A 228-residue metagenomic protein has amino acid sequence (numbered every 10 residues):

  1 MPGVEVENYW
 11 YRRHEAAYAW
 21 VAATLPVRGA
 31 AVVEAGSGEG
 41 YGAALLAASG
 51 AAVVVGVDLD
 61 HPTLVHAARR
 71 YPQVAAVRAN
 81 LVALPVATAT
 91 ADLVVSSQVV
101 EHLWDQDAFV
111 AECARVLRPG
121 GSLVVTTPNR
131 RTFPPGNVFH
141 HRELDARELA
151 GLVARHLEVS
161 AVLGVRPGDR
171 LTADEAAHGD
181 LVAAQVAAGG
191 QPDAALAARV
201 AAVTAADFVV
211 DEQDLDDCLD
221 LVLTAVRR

Functional and structural regions predicted by a protein language model:
M1-A87, L93-S97, D107-V110, A146 (+1 more regions): Conserved N-terminal segment of class I S-adenosyl-L-methionine
Q98-H102: A short His-aromatic
W104-A108, P135: Short N-terminal helix/helix-N-cap motif within the alpha/beta-hydrolase-1
A108-P119: A short glycine-rich, Lys/Arg-flanked "PGG" loop and its adjoining helix->strand segment in the class I
G121-T127: Conserved beta-strand signature within the Rossmann-like core of class I S-adenosyl-L-methionine
P128-F133, E143, V165-D169: Short "lid" loop at the C-terminus of a central beta-strand within the Rossmann-like core of SAM-dependent
F133-G151: Acceptor-substrate binding/catalytic loop of class I
G151, A161-R228: A C-terminal cap/extension of S-adenosyl-L-methionine-dependent methyltransferases that defines the acceptor-substrate
